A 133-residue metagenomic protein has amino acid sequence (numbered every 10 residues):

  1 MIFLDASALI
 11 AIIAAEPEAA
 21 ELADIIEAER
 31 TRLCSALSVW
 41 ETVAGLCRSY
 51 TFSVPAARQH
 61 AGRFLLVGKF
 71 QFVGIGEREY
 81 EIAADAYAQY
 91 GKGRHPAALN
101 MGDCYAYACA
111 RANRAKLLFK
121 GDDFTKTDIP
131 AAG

Functional and structural regions predicted by a protein language model:
M1, Y107-G133: Acidic, PIN/NYN-like endoribonuclease modules and their adjacent C-terminal/linker elements
M1-S38, S49-R63: Short, well-structured N-terminal submotif of metal-dependent ribonuclease cores
I26, L66, R111: Anion (oxyanion) recognition and catalysis
A28-R32, K69-Q71, A115: Short active-site oxyanion
L33, V73, A132: General small-molecule cofactor/ligand-binding pocket signal
G45-R48, K69: Helix-loop "lid/cap" segments that line or gate small-molecule binding pockets
Q71-K116: Active-site neighborhoods of divalent-metal-dependent phosphate/nucleic-acid chemistry enzymes
